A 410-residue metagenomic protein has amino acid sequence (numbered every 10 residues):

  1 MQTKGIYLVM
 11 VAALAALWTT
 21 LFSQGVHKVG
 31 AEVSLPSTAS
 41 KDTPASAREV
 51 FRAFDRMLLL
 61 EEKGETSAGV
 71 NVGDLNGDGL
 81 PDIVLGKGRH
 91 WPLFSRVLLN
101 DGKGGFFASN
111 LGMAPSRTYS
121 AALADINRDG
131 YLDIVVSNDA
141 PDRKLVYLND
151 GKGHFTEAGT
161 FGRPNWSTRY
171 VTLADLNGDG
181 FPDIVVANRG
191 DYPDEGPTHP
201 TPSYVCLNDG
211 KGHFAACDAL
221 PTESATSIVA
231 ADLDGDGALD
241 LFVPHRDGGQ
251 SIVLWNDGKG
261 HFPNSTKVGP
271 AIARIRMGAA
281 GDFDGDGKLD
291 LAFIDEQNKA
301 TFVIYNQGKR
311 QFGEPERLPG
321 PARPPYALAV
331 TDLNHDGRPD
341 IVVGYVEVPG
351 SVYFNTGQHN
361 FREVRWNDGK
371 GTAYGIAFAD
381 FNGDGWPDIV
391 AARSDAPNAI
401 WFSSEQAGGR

Functional and structural regions predicted by a protein language model:
V26-E65, L99-S116, L148-W166, P202-E223 (+5 more regions): Blade-edge motifs of beta-propeller repeat domains
L60-G79, I83-G86: Beta-strand-rich domains and repeat architectures in extracellular enzymes and scaffolds, especially beta-propellers
A68-G77, Y119-R128, L148, R169-G178 (+4 more regions): Beta-propeller blade termini
G77-L85, G130-L132, G180-P182, G237-L239 (+3 more regions): Glycine-aliphatic tripeptides that mark coil-to-beta-strand junctions in extracellular and membrane proteins
I83-G88, I134-N138, I184-R189, L241-H245 (+3 more regions): Hydrophobic beta-strand segments that make up the repeating blades of beta-propeller and related beta-repeat
G88-L93, D139-D142, P193-T201, R246-G249 (+3 more regions): Short, solvent-exposed loop/turn segments at conserved positions within beta-propeller repeat blades
W166-A174, P182-Y204, E223-A231, L239-Q250 (+2 more regions): Solenoidal tandem-repeat scaffolds enriched in leucines and small polar residues
Y374-R410: Blade-level signature of beta-propeller repeat domains, shared across WD40, Kelch, NHL, RCC1 and BNR/Asp-box propellers
